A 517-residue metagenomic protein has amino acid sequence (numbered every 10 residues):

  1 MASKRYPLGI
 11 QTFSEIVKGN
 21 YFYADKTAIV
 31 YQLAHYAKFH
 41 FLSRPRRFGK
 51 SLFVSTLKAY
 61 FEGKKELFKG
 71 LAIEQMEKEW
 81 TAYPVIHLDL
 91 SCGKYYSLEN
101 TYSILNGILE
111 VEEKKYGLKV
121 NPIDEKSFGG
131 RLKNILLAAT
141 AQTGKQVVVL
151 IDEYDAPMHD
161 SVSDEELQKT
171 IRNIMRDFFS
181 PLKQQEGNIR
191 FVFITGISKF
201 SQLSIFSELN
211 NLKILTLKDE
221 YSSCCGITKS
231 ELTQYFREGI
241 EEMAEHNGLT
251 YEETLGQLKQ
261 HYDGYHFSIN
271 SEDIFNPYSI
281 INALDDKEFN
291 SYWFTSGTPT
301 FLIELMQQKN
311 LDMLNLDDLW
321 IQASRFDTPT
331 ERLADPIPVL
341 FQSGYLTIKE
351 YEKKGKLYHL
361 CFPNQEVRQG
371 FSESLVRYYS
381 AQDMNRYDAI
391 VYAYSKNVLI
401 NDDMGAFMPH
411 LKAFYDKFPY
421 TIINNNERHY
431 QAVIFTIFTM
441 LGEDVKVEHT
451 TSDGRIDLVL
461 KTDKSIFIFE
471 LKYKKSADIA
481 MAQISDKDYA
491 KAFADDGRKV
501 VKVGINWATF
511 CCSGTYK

Functional and structural regions predicted by a protein language model:
M1-N426: Phosphate-binding site recognition
A139-T143, I437-D463: Active-site metal-binding core of divalent-cation-utilizing nuclease and nuclease-like domains
V148, S465-F467, V501: Structural motif
Q168-N173, Y473-A490: Mg2+/Mn2+-dependent nuclease catalytic core
S343, K396-V398, D402-D403, K461-I466 (+1 more regions): Extended alpha-helical scaffold and adjacent linker segments that couple domains and build interaction/assembly
A413-K446: Acidic-basic catalytic patches of nuclease active cores, encompassing PD-(D/E)XK and other metal-cofactor nuclease
I434, L458-Y473, K487: Conserved catalytic cores of phosphodiester-cleaving nucleases, focusing on short active-site segments
A477, M481, A490-K517: Nucleic-acid nuclease catalytic cores
